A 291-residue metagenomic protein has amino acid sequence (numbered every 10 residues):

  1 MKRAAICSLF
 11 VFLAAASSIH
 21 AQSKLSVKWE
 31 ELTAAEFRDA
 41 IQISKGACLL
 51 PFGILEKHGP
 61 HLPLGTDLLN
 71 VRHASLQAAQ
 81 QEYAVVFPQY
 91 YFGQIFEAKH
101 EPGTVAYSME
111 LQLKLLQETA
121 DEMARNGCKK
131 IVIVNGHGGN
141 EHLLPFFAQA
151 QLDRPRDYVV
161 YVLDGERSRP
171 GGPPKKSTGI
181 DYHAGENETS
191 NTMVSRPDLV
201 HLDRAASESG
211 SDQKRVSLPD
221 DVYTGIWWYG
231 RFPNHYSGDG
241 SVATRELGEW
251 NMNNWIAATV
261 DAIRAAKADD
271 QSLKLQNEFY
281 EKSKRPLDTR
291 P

Functional and structural regions predicted by a protein language model:
M1-A4: Positively charged n-region of N-terminal signal peptides that target proteins for export
C7-A16: Bacterial N-terminal signal peptides
S17-A21: Sec/Tat signal peptide C-region and signal peptidase I cleavage site
Q22-A84, P88-E110, K114-K130, G138-P291: Extended, histidine- and acidic-residue-enriched regions that form the cofactor-binding/catalytic faces
